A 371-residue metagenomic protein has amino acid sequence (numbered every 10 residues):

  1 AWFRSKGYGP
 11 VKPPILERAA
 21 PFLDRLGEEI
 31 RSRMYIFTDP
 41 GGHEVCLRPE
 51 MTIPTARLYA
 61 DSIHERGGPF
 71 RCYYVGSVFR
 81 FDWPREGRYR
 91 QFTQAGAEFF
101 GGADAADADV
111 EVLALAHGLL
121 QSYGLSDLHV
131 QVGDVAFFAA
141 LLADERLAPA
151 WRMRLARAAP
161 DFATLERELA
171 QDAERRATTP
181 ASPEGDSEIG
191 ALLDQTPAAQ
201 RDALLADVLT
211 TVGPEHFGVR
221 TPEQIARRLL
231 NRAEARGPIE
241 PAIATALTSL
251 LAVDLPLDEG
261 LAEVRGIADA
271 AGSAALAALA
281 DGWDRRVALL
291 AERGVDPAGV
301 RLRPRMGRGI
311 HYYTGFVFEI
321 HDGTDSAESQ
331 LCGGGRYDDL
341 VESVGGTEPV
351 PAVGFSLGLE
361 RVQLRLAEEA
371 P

Functional and structural regions predicted by a protein language model:
W2-K6, E17-A20, T52-E65, P69-S126 (+1 more regions): Positively charged, Gly/Ser-enriched RNA/tRNA-binding surfaces
V11, I15-V45, R88: Polyanion/phosphate-binding surface patch
P13-I15, H129-A136: Acidic carboxylate-rich catalytic motifs and surrounding loops in phosphoryl-/glycosyl-chemistry enzymes
A19-A20, A136-F137, A158: Short secondary-structure capping/turn micro-motifs that flank functional sites
R25-E29, D144-R146, F316-F318: Short low-complexity, flexible loop/linker segments enriched in glycine and/or proline with clustered acidic
R33-G41, R146-A181, D322-T324: Acidic, His- and aromatic-enriched active-site or binding-groove loops in soluble protein domains that engage sugars
Q91-G96, V132-A140: Short, conserved phosphate-binding/catalytic loop or strand-edge motifs used in phosphoryl-/nucleotidyl-transfer
